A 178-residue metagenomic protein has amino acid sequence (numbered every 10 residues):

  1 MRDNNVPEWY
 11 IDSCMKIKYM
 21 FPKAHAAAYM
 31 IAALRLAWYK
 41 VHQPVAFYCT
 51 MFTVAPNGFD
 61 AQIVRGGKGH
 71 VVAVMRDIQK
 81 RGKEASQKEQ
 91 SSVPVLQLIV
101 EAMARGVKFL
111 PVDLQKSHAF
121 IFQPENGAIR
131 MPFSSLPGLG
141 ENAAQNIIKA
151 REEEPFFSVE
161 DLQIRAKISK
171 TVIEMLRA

Functional and structural regions predicted by a protein language model:
M1-A178: Noncatalytic, beta-rich nucleic-acid-contacting surfaces in large DNA/RNA-processing enzymes
